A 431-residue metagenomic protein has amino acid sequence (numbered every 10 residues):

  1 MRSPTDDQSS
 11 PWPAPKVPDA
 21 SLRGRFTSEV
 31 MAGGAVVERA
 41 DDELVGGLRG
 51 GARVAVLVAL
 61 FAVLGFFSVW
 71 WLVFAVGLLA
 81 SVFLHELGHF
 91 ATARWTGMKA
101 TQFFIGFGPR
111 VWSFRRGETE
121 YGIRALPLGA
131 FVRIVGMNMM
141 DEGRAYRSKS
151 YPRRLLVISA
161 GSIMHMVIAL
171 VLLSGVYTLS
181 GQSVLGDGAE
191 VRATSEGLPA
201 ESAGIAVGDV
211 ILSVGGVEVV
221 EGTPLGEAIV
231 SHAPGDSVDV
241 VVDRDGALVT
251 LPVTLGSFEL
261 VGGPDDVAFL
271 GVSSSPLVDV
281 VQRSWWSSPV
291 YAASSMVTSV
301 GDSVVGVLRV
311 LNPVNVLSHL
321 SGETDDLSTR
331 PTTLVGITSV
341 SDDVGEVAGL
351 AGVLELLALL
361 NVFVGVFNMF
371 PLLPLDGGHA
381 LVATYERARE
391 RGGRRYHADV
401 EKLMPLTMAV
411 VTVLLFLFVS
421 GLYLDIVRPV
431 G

Functional and structural regions predicted by a protein language model:
R2-D7, W12-V36, V69-E142, L360 (+1 more regions): Small-residue-rich helix-interface/hinge motifs
D19-R49, K149, E259-V364, T384-P405 (+1 more regions): Functional transmembrane alpha-helices
S28-L72, V419: Transmembrane alpha-helices
F61-A62, L403-D425: Final/C-terminal transmembrane alpha-helix of multipass membrane proteins
W95, Y121, L126-E190, P405-V410: Internal alpha-helical transmembrane segments
L155-E190, T250-V281, Y291, S295-T298: PDZ/PDZ-like peptide-tail recognition elements
R192, A200-T223, M296: Conserved PDZ fold ligand-binding element
A206, L212-S213, G226-S273: PDZ-domain C-terminal substructure recognizer with occasional recognition of PDZ-binding tails
